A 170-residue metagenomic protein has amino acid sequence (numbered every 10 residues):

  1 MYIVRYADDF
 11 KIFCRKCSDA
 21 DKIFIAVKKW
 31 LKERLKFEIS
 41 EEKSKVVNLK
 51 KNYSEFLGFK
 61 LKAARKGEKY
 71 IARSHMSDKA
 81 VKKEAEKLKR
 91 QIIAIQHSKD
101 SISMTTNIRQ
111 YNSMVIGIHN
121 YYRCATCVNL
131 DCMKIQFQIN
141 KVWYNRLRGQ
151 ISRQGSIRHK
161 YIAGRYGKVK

Functional and structural regions predicted by a protein language model:
M1-K170: Non-catalytic terminal/accessory segments
